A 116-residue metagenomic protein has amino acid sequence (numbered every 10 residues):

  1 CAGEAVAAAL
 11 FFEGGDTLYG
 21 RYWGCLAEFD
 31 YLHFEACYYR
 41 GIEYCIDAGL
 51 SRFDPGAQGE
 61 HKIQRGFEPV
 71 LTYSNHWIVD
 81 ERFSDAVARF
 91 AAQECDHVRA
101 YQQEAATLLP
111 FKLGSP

Functional and structural regions predicted by a protein language model:
C1-R89: Aromatic (often tryptophan-rich) hydrophobic motifs at membrane interfaces
V79, S84-P116: In a subset of proteins, long, contiguous C-terminal domains/tails are tracked
